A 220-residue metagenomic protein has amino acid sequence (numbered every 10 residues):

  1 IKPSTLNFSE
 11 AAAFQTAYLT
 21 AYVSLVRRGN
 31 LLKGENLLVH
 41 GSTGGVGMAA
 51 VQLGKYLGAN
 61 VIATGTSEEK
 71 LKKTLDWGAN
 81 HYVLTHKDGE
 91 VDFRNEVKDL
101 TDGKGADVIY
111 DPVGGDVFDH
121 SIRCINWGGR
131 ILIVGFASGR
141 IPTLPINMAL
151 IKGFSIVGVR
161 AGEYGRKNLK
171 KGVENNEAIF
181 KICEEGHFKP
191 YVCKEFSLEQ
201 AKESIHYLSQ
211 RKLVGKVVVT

Functional and structural regions predicted by a protein language model:
A11-K87: Mid-domain Rossmann-like dinucleotide-binding core that forms the NAD(H)/NADP(H) cofactor-binding site
G34, A79, G105-A106, F188 (+1 more regions): Local beta-strand N-terminus motif with an aromatic residue
N36, N60, V108, G129-R130 (+1 more regions): Short glycine-centered segments of the SAM/dcSAM-binding site in methyltransferase folds
G41-S42, V113, F136: NAD(P)H cofactor-binding loop motif with strongest signal on the N-terminal glycine-rich segment
K55-V117, N168-E174: Adenosine-nucleotide cofactor-binding segment
G65, T74, D116-H187: Glycine-rich phosphate-binding loop and adjacent beta-alpha segment of Rossmann(oid) nucleotide-cofactor-binding
L169-T220: C-terminal hydrophobic helical "lid"/dimerization subdomain of Rossmann-like NAD(P)H-dependent oxidoreductases
